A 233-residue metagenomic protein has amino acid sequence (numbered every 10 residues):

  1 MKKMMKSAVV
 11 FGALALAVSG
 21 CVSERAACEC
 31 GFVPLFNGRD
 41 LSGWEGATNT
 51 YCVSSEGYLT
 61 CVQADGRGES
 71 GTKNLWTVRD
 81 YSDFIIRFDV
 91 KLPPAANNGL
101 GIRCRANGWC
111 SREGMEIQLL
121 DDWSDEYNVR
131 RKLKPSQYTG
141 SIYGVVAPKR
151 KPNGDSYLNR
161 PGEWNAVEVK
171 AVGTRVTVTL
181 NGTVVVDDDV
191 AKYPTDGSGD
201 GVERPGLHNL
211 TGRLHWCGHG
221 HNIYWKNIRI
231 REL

Functional and structural regions predicted by a protein language model:
M1-K6: Positively charged n-region of N-terminal signal peptides that target proteins for export
A8-S19: Bacterial N-terminal signal peptides
C21-L233: Carbohydrate-interacting regions of secretory-pathway proteins
